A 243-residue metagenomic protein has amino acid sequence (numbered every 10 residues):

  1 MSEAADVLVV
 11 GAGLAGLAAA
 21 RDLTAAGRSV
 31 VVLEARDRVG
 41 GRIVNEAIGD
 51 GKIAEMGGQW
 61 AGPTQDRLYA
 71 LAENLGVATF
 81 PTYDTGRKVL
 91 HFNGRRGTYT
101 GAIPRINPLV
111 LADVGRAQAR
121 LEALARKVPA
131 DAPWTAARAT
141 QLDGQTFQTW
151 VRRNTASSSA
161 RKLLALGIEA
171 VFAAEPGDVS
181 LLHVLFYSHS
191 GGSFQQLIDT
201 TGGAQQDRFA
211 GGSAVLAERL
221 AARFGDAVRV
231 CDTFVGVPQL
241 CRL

Functional and structural regions predicted by a protein language model:
M1-L243: FAD-dinucleotide binding site
